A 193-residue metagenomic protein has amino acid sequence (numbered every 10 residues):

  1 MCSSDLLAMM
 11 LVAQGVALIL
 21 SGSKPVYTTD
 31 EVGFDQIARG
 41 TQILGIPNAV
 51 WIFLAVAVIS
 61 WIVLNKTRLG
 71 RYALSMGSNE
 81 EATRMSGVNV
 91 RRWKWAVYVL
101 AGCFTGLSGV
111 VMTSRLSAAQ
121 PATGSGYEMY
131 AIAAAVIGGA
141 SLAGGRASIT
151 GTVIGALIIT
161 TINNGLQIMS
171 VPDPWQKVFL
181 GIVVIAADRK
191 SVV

Functional and structural regions predicted by a protein language model:
M1-S3: Short, small-residue-biased leader/transition segments that mark boundaries at the very start of proteins
D5, A82-T83, A133: Small-residue (primarily alanine) positions within well-ordered alpha-helices, especially packing/interaction faces
L7-T67, W93-A96, R115-G124: Transmembrane helix-bundle core of multi-pass membrane transporters and related energy-transducing complexes
M10-A17, I52-V63, Y98-S108, A135-A140 (+2 more regions): Hydrophobic core segments of alpha-helical transmembrane domains in multi-pass membrane transport and ion-translocation
V58-V99: Membrane-helix/interface signature in polytopic inner-membrane proteins
M85, N89-R92, I162-V193: Cytosolic-side transmembrane-helix boundaries in multi-pass membrane proteins
V99, T105, R115-L180: Transmembrane alpha-helical segments in multi-pass inner-membrane proteins
